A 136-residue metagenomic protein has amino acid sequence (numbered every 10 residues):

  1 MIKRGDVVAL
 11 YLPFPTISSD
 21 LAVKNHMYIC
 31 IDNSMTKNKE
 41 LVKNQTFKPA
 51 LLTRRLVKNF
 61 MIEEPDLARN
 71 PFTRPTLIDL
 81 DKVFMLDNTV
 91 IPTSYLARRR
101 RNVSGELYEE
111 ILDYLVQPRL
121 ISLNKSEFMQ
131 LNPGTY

Functional and structural regions predicted by a protein language model:
I17-N25, C30-D66: Compact nucleic-acid interaction/catalytic patches
I62-Y136: C-terminal terminal-subdomain/extension
